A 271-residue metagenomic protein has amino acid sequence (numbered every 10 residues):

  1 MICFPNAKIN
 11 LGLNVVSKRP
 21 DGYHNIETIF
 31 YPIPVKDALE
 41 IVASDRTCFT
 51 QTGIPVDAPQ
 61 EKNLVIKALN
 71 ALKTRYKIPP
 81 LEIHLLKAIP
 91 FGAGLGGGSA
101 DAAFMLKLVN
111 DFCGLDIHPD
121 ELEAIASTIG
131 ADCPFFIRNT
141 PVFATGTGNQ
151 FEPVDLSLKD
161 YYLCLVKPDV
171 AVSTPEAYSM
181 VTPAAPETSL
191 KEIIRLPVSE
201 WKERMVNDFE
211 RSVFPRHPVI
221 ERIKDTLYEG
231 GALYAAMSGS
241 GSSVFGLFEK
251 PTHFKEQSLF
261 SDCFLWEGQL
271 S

Functional and structural regions predicted by a protein language model:
M1, A68-R75, E121, I125-T128 (+3 more regions): Generic non-transmembrane alpha-helical segments
M1-A93, D111, L115-D120, L156-K159 (+1 more regions): ATP-binding N-lobe of GHMP and related small-molecule kinases
L11, L39-I41, V65, G98 (+4 more regions): Residue-level signal for inorganic ion chemistry
L13, D37-I41, D132-F136, V142-F143 (+1 more regions): Short beta-strand scaffold segments in enzyme catalytic cores
Y31-P32, S127-T128, P134-I137, V154-K159 (+1 more regions): Solvent-exposed alpha-helices and their adjacent loops that cap or buttress functional pockets in soluble metabolic
F49-T50, R138, F143-Y234, L247-S261 (+1 more regions): Conserved, helical-rich catalytic subdomain that frames metal- and/or nucleotide-binding sites in enzyme alpha/beta
H84-C113, A131, L233-F245: Glycine/serine-rich anion-binding loops at beta->alpha junctions that coordinate negatively charged ligand groups
A102, L106-F143: Contiguous, small/hydrophobic- and glycine-enriched helical/loop subdomains that border and often "cap" functional
